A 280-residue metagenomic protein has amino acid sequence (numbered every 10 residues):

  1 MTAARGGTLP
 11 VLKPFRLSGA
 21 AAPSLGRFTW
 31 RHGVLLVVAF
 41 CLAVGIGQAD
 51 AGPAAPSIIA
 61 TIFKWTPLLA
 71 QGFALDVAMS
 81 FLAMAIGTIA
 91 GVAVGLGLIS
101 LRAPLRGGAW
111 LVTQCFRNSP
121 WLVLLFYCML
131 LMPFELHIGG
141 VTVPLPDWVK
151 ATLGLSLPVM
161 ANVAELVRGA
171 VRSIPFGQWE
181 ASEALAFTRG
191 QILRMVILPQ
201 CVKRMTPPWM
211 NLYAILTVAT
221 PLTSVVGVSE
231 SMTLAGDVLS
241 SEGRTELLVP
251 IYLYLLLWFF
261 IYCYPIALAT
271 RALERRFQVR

Functional and structural regions predicted by a protein language model:
T2-R280: Transmembrane alpha-helices and adjacent helix-loop boundaries
